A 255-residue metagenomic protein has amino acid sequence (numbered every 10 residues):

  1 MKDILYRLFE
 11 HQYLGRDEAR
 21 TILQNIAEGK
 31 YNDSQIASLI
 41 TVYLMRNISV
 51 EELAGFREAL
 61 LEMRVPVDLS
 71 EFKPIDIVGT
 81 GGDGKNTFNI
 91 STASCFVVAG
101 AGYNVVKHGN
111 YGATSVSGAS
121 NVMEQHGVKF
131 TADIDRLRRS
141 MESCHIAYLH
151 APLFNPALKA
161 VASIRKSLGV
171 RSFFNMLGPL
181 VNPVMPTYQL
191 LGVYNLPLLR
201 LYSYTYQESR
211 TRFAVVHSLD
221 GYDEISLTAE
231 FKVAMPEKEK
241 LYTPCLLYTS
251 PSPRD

Functional and structural regions predicted by a protein language model:
M1-T87, A101: Acidic, glycine/proline-rich low-complexity segments that act as flexible tails and inter-domain linkers
L39, M123, G178: Residue-level signal for inorganic ion chemistry
P74-V116, N175-V181: Glycine/serine-rich anion-binding loops at beta->alpha junctions that coordinate negatively charged ligand groups
G112-V128: Active-site-proximal loop->helix
Q125-S140: A glycine-rich helix N-cap at a beta->alpha junction
R136-G192: Phosphate/diphosphate-binding glycine-rich loops and adjacent basic-rich segments that engage nucleotide
T187-E230: Glycine-rich ThDP/TPP pyrophosphate-binding loop and its adjacent helix/strand module within ThDP-dependent enzymes
Y248-D255: Conserved small/polar residues in nucleotide/adenosyl-binding loops
